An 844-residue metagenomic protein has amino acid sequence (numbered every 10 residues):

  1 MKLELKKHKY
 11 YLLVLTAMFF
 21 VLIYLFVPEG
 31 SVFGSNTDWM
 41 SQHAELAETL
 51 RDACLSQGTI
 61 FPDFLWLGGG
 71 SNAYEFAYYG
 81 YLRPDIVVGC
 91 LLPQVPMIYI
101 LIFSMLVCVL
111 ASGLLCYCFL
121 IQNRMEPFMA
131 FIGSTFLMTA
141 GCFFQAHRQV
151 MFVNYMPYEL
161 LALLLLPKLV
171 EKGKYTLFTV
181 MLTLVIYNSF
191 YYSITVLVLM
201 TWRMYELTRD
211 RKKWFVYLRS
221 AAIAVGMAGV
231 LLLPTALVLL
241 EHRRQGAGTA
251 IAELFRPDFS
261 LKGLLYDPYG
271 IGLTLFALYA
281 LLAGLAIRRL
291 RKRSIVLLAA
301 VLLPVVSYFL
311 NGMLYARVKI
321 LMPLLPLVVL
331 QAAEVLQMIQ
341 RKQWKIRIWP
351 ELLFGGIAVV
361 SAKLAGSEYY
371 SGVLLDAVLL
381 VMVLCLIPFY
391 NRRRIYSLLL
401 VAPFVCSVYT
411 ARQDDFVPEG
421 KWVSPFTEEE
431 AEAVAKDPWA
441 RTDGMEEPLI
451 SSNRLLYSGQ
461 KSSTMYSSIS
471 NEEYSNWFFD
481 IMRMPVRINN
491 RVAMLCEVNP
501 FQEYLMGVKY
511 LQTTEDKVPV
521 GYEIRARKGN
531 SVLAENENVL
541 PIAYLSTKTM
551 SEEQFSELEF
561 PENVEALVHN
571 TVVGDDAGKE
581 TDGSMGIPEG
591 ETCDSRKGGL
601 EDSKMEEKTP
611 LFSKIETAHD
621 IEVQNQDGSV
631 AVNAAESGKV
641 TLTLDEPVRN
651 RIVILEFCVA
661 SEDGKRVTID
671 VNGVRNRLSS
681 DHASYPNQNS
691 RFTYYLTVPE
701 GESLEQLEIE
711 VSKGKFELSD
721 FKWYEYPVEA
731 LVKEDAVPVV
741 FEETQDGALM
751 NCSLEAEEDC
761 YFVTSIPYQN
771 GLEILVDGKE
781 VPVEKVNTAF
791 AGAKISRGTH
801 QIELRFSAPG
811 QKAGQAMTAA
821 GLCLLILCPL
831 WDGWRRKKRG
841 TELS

Functional and structural regions predicted by a protein language model:
K2-L5, L46, D602-S844: Active-site-proximal, structured, solvent-exposed surfaces of multi-pass membrane proteins that position macromolecular
V14-F20, M105-N123, P127-T208, Y217-E241 (+2 more regions): Membrane-embedded helix bundles of polyisoprenyl
F19-S112, T135-M156, L240-R244, E253-I271 (+3 more regions): Membrane-interface coil-to-helix junctions
Y74-Y79, I98-V109, M129-F131, F136-L161 (+5 more regions): Membrane-interface micro-motifs in multi-pass membrane enzymes
E75, A402-P418, A433-Y504, L540 (+4 more regions): Extracytoplasmic/lumenal acceptor-recognition loop(s) of multi-pass membrane glycoenzymes
P84, W214-M322, A365-Y370: Periplasmic/ER-lumenal interhelical loops and adjacent helix-loop junctions in multi-pass membrane proteins
S112-L120, Y158-V170, V198-Y205, L278-A283 (+4 more regions): Transmembrane alpha-helical segments
Y192, R293-V305, F309-F426, R797-S844: Contiguous transmembrane helix-bundle modules in multi-pass membrane proteins
